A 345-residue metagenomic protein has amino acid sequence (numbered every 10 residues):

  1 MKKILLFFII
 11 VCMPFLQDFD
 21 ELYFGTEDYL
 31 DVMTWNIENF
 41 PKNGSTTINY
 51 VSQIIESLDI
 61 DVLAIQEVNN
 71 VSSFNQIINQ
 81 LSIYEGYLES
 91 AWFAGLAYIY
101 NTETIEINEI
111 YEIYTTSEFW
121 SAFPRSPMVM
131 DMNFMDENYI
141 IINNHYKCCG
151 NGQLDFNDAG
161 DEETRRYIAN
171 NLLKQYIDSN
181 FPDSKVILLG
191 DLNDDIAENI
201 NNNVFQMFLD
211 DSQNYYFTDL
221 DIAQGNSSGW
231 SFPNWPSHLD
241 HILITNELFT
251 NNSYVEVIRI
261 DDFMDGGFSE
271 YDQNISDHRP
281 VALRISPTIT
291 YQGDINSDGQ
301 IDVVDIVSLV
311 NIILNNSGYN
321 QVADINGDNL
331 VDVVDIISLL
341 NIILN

Functional and structural regions predicted by a protein language model:
K3-M13: Sec-dependent N-terminal signal peptides
F15-L81, A91-G95, Y167-N171, K185 (+3 more regions): N-terminal, active-site-proximal structural segment of metallo-dependent hydrolase catalytic domains
Q17-D20, V71, Y111, W120-P124 (+2 more regions): Metal-dependent phosphoester-hydrolase catalytic domains
E27-V32, L58-V62, L81-E85, E103-E106 (+3 more regions): Loop/turn elements at helix/coil->beta-strand transitions in domains of secreted/extracellular proteins
I37-K42, I60-E67, T115-F119, D155-T164 (+6 more regions): Second-shell loop/turn segments in exported
V62, V68-K147: Structured beta-strand-rich core segments of catalytic domains in phosphoester-bond hydrolases
D131-L172: Metal-dependent phosphoester/phosphodiester hydrolase catalytic core
T288-N345: Cellulosome-associated attachment modules in secreted, modular CAZymes
